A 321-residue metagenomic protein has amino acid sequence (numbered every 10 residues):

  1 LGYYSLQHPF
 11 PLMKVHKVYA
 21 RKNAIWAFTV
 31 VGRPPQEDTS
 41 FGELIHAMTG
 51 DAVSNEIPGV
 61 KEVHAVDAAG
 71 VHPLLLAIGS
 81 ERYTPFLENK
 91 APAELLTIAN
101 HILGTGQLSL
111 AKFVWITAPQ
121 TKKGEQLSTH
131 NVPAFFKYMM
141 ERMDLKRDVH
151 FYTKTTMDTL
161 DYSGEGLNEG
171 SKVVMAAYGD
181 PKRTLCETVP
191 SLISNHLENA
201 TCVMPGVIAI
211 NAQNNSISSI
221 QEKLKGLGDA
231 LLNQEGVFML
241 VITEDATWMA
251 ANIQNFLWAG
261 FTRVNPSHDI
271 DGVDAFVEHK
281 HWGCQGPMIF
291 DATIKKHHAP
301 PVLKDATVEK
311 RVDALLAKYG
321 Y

Functional and structural regions predicted by a protein language model:
L1-Y321: Charged, compositionally biased interaction regions
